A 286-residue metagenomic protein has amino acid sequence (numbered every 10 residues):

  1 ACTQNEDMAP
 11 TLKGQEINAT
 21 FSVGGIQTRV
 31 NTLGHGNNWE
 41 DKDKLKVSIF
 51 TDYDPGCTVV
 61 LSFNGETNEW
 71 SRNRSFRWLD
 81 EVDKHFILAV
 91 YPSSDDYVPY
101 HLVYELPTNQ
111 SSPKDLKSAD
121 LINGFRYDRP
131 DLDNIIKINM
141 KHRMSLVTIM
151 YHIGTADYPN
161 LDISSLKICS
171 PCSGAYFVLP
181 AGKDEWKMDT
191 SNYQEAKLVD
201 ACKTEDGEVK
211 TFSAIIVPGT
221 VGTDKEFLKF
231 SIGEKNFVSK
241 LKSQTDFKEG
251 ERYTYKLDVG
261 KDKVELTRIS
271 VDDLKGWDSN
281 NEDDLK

Functional and structural regions predicted by a protein language model:
C2-K286: Sec-type signal peptide cleavage vicinity
